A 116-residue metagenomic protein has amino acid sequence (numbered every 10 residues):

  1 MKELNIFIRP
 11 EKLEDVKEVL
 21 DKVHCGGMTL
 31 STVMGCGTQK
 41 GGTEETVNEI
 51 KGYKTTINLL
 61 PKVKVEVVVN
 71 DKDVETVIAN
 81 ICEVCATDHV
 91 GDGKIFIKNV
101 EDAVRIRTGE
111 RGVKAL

Functional and structural regions predicted by a protein language model:
M1-L116: Positively charged, small/polar-rich N-terminal and surface patches that mediate targeting and assembly and bind
